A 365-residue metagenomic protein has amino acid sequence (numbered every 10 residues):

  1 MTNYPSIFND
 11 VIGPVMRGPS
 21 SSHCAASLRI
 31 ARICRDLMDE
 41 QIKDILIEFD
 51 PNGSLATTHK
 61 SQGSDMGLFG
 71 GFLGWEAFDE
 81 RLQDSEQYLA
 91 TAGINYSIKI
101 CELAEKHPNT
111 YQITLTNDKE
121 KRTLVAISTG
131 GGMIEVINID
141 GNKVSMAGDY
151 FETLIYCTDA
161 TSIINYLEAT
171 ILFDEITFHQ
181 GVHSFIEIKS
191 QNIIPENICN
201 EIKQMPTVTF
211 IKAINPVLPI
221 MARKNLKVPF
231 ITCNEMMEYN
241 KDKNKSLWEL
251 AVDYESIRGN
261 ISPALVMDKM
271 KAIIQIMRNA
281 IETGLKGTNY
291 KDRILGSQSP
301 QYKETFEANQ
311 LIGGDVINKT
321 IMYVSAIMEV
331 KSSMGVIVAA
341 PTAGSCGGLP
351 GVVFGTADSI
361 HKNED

Functional and structural regions predicted by a protein language model:
T2-E135, D140-K331: Generic N-terminal targeting/processing segments that precede catalytic cores or assembly contacts
P14-S27, S332-F354: Glycine/serine-rich anion-binding loops at beta->alpha junctions that coordinate negatively charged ligand groups
A326-S333, D358, K362: Alpha-helix capping at helix-to-loop junctions
L349-D365: Phosphate/pyrophosphate-binding betaalpha-module
